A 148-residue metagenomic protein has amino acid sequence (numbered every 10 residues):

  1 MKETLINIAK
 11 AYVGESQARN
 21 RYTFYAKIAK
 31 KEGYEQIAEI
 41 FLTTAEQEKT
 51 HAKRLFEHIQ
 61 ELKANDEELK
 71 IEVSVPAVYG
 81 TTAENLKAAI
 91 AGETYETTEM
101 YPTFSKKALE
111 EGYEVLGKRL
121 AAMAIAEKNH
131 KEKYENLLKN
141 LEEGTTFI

Functional and structural regions predicted by a protein language model:
M1-I148: Non-heme di-metal
